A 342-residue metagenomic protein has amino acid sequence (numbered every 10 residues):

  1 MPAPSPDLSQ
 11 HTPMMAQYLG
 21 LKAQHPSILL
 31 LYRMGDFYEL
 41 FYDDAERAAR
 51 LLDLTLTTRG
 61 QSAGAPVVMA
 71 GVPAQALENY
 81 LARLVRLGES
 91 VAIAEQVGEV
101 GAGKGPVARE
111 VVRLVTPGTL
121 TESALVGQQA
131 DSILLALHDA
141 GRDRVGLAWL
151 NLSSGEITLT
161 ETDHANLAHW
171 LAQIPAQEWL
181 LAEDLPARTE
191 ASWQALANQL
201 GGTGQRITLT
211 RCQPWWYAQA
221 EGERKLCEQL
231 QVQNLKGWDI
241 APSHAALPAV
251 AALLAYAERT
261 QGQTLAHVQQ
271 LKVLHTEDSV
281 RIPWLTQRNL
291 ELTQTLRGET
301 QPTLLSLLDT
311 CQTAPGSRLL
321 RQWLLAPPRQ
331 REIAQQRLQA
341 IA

Functional and structural regions predicted by a protein language model:
M1-A342: Basic, polar low-complexity surface loops/patches
